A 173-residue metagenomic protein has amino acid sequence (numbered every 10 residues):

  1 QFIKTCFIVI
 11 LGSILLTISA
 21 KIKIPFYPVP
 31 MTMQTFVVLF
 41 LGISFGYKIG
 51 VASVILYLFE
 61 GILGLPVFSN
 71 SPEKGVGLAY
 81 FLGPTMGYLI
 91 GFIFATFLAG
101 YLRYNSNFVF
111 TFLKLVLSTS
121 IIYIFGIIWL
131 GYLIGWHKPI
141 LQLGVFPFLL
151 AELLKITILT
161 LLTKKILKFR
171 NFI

Functional and structural regions predicted by a protein language model:
Q1-V51: Hydrophobic transmembrane alpha-helices
C6-I10, F36-F40, G50-L56, T85-I90 (+3 more regions): Hydrophobic alpha-helical transmembrane segments
S19, M33, E60, F125 (+1 more regions): Residue-level micro-sites within transmembrane alpha helices that shape and flank functional polar/acidic positions
A20-P30, L58-A95: Interfacial aromatic-anchored transmembrane helix boundaries in multi-pass membrane proteins
P28, Y101, N105-I173: Membrane-embedded alpha-helical hairpins and interfacial helices in multi-pass inner-membrane proteins
F45-G46, G83, N107: A helix-boundary/kink motif common to multi-pass secondary transporters, especially Major Facilitator Superfamily
S53-E60, G64-F68, A95, A99 (+3 more regions): Alpha-helical transmembrane segments and their lipid-water interface positions in multi-pass membrane proteins
